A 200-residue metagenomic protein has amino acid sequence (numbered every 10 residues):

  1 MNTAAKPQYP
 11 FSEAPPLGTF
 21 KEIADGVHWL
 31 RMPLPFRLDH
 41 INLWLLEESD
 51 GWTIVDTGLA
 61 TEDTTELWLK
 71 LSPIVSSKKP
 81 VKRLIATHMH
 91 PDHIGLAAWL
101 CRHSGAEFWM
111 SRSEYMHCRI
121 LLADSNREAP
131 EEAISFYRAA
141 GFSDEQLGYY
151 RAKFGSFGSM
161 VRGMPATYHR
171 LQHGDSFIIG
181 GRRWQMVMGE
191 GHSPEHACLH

Functional and structural regions predicted by a protein language model:
M1-F11: N-terminal presequences and immediately downstream first alpha-helices
N2, I23-L30, A152-M160, G180-R182: Short Pro/Gly-enriched beta-strand edge/turn motifs at strand-loop
L17-I74, K79, C198-H200: Conserved beta-strand hairpin/beta-sheet module of binuclear metal-dependent hydrolase folds, prominently
G18, L34-P35, S159-V161, A166-Y168 (+1 more regions): Short Gly/Pro-enriched turn/cap motifs at secondary-structure boundaries
E22, W29, L45, G174-H200: Core dinuclear metal-dependent hydrolase active-site scaffold
G26, L46, D56, H88 (+5 more regions): Divalent metal-coordination and catalytic microenvironments
G51-T53, R83, R182: Structural motif
D63, L69-I178: Active-site HxH/HxHxD metal-binding segment of metal-dependent hydrolases
